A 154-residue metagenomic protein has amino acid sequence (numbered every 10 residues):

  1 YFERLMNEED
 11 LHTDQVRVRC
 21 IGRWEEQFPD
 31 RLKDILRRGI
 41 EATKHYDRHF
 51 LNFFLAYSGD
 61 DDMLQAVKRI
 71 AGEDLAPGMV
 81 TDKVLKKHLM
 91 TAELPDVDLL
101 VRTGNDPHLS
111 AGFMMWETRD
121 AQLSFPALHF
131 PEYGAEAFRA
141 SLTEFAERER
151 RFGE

Functional and structural regions predicted by a protein language model:
Y1-E154: Flexible, compositionally biased loop and terminal segments
